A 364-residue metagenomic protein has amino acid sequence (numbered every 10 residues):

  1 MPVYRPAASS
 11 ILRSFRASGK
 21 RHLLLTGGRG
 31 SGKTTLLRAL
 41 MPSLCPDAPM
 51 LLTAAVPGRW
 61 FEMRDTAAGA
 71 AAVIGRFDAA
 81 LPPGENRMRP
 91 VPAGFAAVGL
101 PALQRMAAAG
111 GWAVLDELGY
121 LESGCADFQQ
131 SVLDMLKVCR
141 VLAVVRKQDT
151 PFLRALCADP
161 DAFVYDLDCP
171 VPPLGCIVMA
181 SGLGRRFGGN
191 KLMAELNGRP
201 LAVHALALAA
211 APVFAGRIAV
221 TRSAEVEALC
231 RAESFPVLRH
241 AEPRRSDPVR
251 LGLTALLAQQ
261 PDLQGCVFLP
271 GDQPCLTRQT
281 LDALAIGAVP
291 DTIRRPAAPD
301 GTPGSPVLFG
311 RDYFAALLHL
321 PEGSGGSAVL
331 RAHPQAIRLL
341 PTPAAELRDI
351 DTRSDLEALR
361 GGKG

Functional and structural regions predicted by a protein language model:
M1-R13: N-terminal pre-Walker A segment at the start of P-loop NTPase domains
K33: Conserved lysine of the Walker
R38-R87: N-terminal phosphate/diphosphate-binding loop that engages ATP/GTP or pyrophosphate donors across diverse enzyme folds
Q104-M106, L118-P172: Replace "adjacent to P-loop NTPase cores in ATP/GTP-dependent enzymes" with "adjacent to NTP-binding cores
P172-G189, P334: N-terminal nucleotide-binding beta1-loop-alpha1 segment
V203-G265, Q279: Conserved N-terminal catalytic core of the sugar/cofactor nucleotidyltransferase
E242-L318: Conserved beta-loop-beta/alpha segment of the NTase-like Rossmann-fold superfamily that binds/positions NTPs
H319-G364: Conserved alpha/beta core of the MobA/IspD/sugar-nucleotide pyrophosphorylase nucleotidyltransferase superfamily
